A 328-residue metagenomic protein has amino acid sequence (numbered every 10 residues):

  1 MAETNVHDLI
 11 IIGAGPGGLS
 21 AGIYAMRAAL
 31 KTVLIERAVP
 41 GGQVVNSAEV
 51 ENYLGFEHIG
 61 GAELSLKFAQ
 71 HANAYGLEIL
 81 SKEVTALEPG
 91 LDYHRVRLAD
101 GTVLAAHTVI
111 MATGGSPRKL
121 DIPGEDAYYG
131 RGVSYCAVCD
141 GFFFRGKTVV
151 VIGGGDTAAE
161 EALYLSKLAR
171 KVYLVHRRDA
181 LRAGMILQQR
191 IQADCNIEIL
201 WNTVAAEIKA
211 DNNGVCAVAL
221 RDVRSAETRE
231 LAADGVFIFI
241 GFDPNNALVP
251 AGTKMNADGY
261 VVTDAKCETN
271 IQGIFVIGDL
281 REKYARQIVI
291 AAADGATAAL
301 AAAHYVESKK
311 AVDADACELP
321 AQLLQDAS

Functional and structural regions predicted by a protein language model:
E3, H7-L77, T157-M185, N256 (+1 more regions): Beta1-alpha1 glycine-rich phosphate/pyrophosphate-binding loop at the start of Rossmann-like nucleotide-binding domains
V6, D121, A127-F143, I238-I290 (+2 more regions): FAD-site-proximal beta/loop scaffold in flavoenzymes
V6-D8, S81-K82, R145-K147, N202 (+1 more regions): Phosphate-coordination loops involved in phosphoryl transfer and adenosine-cofactor binding
G13-G18, G114, G153-G155, G278: Conserved phosphate-binding and hydrolysis motifs of nucleotide-dependent enzymes
A72-L91, R95-L98, V103-A106, S166-A265 (+1 more regions): A Rossmann-like FAD-binding core segment of flavoenzymes
I79-R145: Glycine/small-residue-rich loop that forms an oxyanion/phosphate-binding "nest" at active or ligand-binding sites
